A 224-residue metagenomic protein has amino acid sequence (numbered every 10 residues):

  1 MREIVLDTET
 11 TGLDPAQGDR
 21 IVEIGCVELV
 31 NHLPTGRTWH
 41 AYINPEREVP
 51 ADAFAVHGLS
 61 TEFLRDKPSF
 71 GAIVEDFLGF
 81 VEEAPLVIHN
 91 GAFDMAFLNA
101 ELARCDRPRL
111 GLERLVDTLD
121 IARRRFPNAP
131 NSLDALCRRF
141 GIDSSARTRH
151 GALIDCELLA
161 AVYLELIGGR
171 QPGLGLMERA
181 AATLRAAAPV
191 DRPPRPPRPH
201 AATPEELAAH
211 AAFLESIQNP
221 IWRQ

Functional and structural regions predicted by a protein language model:
M1-E113, R123-P127, A135-H150: Conserved non-catalytic scaffold segment of RNase H-like nuclease domains
V74, P130-L133, L207-H210: Alpha-helix initiation and N-capping motif
P85-G91, F97, E101-L102, S132-R192: Acidic, Mg2+-coordinating catalytic module of metal-dependent nucleases/exonucleases that use a two-metal-ion mechanism
V116-L119: Short, conserved phosphate-binding/catalytic loop or strand-edge motifs used in phosphoryl-/nucleotidyl-transfer
P127, H150-L153, A201-P204: Short, well-ordered coil↔helix boundary/capping segments
T183-Q224: Acidic, Ser/Thr-rich low-complexity intrinsically disordered segments
